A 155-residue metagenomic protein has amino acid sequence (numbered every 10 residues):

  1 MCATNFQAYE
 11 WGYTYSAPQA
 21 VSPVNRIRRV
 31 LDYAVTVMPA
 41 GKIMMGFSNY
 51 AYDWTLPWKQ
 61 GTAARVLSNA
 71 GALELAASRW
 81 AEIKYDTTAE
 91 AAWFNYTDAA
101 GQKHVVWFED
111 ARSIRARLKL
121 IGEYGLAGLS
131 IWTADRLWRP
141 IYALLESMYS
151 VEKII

Functional and structural regions predicted by a protein language model:
M1-L75: Substrate-binding surface in catalytic domains of secreted glycosidases
N5, R136-I155: Active-site-proximal helices and loops of the catalytic beta/alpha 8
P18-R28, F108-R115, R136: Soluble non-cytosolic domains of exported or imported proteins
I27-V35, L118, Y142-Y149: Generic structural signal for well-ordered alpha-helices, preferentially at hydrophobic/aromatic core positions
K42-L120, E146-I155: Glycan-binding loop/region signatures in secreted carbohydrate-active enzymes
R117-S130: Conserved, well-ordered alpha-helix/loop/beta-strand core segments that scaffold catalytic motifs
W132-A134: C-terminal functional modules
